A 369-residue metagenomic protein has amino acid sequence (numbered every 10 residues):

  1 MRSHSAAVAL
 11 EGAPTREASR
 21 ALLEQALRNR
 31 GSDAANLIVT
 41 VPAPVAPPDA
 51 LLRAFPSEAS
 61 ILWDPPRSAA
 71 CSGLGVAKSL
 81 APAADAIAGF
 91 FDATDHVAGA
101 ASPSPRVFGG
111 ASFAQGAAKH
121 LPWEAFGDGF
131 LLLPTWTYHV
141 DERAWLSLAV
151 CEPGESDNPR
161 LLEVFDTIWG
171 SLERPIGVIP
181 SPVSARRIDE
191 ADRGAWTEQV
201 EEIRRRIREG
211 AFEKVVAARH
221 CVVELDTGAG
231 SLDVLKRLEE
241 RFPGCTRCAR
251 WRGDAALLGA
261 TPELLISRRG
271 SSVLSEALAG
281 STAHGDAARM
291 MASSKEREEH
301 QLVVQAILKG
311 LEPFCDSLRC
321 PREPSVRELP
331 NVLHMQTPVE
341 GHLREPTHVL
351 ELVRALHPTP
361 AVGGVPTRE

Functional and structural regions predicted by a protein language model:
M1-A34, E142-L172, A260, L264-P338: Cytosolic ligand/metal-binding cores
M1-A81: An N-terminal JmjN-like helical accessory module and its immediate linker preceding a catalytic domain
R2, A6, A88-H220, F314-D316: Non-catalytic accessory segments adjacent to catalytic cores
D33-T40, S57-D64, R106-F108, E213-V215 (+1 more regions): A short, Trp-centered hydrophobic/proline-enriched beta-strand micro-motif
P65-S68, L74-K78, R219-L302, P313-L318: An anion-binding catalytic pocket shared by soluble metabolic enzymes
E202, R206, R237-R241, A306-F314 (+3 more regions): Generic, well-ordered alpha-helical scaffold segments in large soluble proteins
L225-G230, L329-L333, V365: Short glycine/threonine-rich loop-to-helix capping motif typified by GTGT followed within a few residues by an Asp-Pro
V339-E369: Conserved hydrophobic core element of enzyme catalytic domains
